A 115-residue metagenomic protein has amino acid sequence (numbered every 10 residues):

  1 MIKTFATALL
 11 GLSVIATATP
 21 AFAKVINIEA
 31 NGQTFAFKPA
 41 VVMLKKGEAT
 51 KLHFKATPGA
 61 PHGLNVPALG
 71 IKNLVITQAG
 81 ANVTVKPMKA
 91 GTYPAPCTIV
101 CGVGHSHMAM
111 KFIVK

Functional and structural regions predicted by a protein language model:
M1-L9: Bacterial N-terminal signal peptides that target proteins for export
A8-T17: Bacterial N-terminal signal peptides
T17-A23: Sec/Tat signal peptide C-region and signal peptidase I cleavage site
K24-A49: N-terminal edge beta-strand
A40-V42, G70-L74, T84: Beta-strand-rich interaction surfaces with strong enrichment in secreted/lumenal proteins
A49-K55: Short edge beta-strand/loop segments characteristic of extracellular beta-sandwich folds
T57-T77, V100-V103, M110: Histidine- and aromatic-enriched segments that form or immediately flank copper-ligand environments
T77-K115: Extracellular/periplasmic metallocenter environments
